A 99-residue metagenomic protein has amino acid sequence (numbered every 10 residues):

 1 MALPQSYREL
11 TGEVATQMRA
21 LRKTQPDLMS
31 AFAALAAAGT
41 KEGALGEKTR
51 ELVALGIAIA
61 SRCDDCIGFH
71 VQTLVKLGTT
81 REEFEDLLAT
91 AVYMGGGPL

Functional and structural regions predicted by a protein language model:
M1-T49, V75: Acidic, glycine/proline-rich low-complexity segments that act as flexible tails and inter-domain linkers
A20-L21, A54-G56, L99: A short, structure-level motif marking secondary-structure boundaries and short turns
L35, L55, L87-A91: Short acidic/histidine-centered micro-motifs embedded in hydrophobic/aromatic stretches that mark compact functional
A37, D65-G68, Q72, G96-L99: Charged/polar positions within long, soluble alpha-helices
E47-L52, R81-L87: Alpha-helical scaffolds flanking conserved acidic
V53, I57-F69: Short, thiol/selenol-centered motifs that function as redox-active sites or metal-ligating centers
F69-F84: Iron-sulfur (Fe-S) cluster-binding segments and ferredoxin-like electron-carrier domains, especially [2Fe-2S]
E85-L99: C-terminal structural segments of small proteins and small subunits
